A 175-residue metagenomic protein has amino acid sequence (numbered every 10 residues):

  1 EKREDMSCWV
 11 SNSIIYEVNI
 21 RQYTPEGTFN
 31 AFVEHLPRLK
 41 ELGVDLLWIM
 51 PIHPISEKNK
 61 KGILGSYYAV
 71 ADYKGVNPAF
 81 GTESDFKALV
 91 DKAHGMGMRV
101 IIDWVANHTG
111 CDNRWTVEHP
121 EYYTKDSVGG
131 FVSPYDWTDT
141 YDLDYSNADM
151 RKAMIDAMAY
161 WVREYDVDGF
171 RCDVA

Functional and structural regions predicted by a protein language model:
R3-I14, N19-D45, P51-Y165: Substrate-binding/active-site clefts of carbohydrate-active enzymes
G169: Catalytic cores and adjacent binding grooves of peptidoglycan-active enzymes
A175: Aromatic- and carboxylate-enriched substrate-binding clefts and catalytic-loop regions of carbohydrate-active enzymes
